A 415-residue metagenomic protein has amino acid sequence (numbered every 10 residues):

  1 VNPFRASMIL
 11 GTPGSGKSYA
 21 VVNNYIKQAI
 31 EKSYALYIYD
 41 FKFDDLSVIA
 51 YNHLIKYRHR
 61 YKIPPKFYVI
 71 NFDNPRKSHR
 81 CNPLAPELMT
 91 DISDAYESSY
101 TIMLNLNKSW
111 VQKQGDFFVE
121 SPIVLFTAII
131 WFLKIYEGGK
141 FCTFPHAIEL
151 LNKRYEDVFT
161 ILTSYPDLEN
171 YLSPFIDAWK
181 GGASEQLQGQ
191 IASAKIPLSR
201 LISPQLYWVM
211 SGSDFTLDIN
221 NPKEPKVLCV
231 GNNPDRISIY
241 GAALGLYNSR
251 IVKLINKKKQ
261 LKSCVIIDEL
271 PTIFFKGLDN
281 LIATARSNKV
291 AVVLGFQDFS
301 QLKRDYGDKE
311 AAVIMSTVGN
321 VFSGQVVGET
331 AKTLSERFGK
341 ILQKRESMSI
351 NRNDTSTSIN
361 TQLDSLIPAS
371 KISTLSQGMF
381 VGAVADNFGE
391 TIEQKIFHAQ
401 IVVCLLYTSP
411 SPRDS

Functional and structural regions predicted by a protein language model:
P3-V290, Y306, K371-I392, L406 (+1 more regions): P-loop NTPase motor domains
D44, P75, S300-Q301, E329: Surface-exposed, flexible loop/turn segments at secondary-structure boundaries
F117-I123, N280, K303-S409, R413-S415: P-loop NTPase motor core of the ASCE superfamily
V292-L294: Long, positively charged, glycine-interspersed low-complexity recognition regions
Q297: Conserved H-loop
